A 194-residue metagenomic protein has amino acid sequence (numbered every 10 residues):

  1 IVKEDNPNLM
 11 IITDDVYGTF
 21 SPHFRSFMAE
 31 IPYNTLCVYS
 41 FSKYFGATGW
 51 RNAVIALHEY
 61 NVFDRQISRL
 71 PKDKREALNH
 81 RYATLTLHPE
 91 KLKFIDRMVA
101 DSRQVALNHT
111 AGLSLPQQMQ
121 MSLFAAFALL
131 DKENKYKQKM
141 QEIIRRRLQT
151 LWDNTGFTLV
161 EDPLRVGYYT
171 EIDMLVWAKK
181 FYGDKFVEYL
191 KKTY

Functional and structural regions predicted by a protein language model:
I1-Y194: PLP-dependent class I/II
